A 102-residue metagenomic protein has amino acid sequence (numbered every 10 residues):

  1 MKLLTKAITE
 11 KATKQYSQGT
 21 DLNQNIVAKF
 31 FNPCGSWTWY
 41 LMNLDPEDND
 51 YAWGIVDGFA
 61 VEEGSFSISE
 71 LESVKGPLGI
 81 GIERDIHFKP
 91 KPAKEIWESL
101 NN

Functional and structural regions predicted by a protein language model:
M1-N102: Catalytic phosphate/metal-binding cores of nucleic-acid and nucleotide-processing enzymes, i.e., regions that mediate
